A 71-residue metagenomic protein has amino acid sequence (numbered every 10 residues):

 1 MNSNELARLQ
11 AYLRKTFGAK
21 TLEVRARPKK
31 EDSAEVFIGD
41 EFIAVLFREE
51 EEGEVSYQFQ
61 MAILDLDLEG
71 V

Functional and structural regions predicted by a protein language model:
M1-V71: Terminal leader/tail segments of proteins
